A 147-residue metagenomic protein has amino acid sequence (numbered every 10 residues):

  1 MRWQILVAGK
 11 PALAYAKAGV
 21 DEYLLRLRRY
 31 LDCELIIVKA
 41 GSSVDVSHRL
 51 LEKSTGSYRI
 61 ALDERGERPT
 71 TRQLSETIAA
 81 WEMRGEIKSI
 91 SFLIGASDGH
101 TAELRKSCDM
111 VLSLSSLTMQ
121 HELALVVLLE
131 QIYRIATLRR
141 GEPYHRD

Functional and structural regions predicted by a protein language model:
M1, L31, G56-S57, S107-D109: Short glycine-/polar-rich loops that comprise or flank the Walker A/P-loop and associated switch/sensor motifs
M1-Y23, L27: N-terminal beta1-alpha1 ligand-phosphate binding loop
I5, I60, G95, L128: Conserved RecA-like P-loop NTPase ATPase core
P11, E64-E67, A96-G99: Short glycine-rich anion-binding loops that position phosphate/pyrophosphate groups of nucleotides and phosphorylated
A18, D45, P69-R72, M119-L123: Residues at secondary-structure transition points
Y30-S91: S-adenosyl-L-methionine/SAH cofactor-binding core of RNA-modifying enzymes
T70-E103, C108-M119: Catalytic beta-strand/loop module used to bind and position nucleotide/cofactor moieties in cofactor-attachment
E103-R146: Structured adenosyl-cofactor binding patch, chiefly the S-adenosyl-L-methionine
